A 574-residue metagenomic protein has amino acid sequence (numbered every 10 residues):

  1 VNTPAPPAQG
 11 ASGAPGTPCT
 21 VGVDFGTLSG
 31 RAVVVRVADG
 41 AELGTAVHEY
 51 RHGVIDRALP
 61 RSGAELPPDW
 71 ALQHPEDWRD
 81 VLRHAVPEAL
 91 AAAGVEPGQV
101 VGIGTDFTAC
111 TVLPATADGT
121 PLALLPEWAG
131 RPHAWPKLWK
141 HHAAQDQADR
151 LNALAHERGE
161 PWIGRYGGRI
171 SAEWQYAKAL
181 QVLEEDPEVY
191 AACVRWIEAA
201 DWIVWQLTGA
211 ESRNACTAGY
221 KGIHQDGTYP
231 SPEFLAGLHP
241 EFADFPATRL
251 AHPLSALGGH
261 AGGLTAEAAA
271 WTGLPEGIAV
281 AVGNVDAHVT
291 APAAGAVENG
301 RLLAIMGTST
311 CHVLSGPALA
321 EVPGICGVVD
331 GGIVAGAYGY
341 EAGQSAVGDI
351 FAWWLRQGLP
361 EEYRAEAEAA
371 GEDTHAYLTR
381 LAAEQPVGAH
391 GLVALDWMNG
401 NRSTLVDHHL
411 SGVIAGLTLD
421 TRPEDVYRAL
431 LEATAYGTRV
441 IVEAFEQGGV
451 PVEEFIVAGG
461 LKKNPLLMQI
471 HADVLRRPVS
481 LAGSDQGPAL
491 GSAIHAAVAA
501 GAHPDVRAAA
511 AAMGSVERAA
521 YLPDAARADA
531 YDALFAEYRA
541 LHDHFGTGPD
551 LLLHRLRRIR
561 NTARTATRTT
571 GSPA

Functional and structural regions predicted by a protein language model:
N2-A11, P15, T265-L274, N284-R301: Conserved phosphate-binding catalytic cores of ATP/NTP-utilizing and phosphoryl-transfer enzymes
N2-P60, V101-D149, E188, A210 (+5 more regions): Glycine/Thr-rich phosphate-binding loops that ligate phosphate moieties of nucleotide and other phosphorylated ligands
F25-T27, A115, E157-N284, L395-N399 (+2 more regions): Gly/Ser/Thr-rich active-site cleft segment
V47-V95, L138: N-terminal phosphate-binding loop and adjacent alpha-helix
A64-A71, Q145-I170, G300-L303, V498-A512: A polyampholytic, Gly/Pro-enriched intrinsically disordered region
R79-P87, Y176-A179, V285-V289, V347 (+3 more regions): Short, hydrophobic/amphipathic alpha-helical packing segments that form internal helix faces or helix-helix interfaces
L82-V101, D186-V189, F234, L238-A247 (+2 more regions): Phosphate/pyrophosphate-binding loops at sites that engage ATP/ADP/AMP, CoA/4′-phosphopantetheine, polyphosphate
